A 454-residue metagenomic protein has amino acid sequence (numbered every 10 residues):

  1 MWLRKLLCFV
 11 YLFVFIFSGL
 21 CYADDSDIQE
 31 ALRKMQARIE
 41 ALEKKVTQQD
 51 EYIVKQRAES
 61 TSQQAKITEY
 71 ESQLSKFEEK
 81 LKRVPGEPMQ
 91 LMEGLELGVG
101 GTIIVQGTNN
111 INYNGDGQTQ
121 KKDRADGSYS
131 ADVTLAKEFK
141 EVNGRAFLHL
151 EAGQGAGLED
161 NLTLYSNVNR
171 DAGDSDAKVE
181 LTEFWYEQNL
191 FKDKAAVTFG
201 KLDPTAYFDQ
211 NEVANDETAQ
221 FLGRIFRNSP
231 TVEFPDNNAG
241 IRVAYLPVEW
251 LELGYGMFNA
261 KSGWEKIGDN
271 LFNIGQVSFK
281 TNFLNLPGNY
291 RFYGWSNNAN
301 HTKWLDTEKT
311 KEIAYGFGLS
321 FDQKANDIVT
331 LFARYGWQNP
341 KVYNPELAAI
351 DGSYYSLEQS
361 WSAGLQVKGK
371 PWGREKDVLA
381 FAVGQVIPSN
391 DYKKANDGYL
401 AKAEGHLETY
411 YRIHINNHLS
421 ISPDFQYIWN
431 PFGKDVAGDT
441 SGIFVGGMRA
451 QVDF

Functional and structural regions predicted by a protein language model:
C21-K122, E138-K140: N-terminal periplasmic/intermembrane-space "pro-region" immediately following the signal or transit peptide
R83-L97, A136-F147, F191-K194, W250 (+4 more regions): Short loop/turn motifs that connect adjacent beta-strands in outer-membrane beta-barrel proteins
V99-G107, L148-A152, V197-K201, Y255-N259 (+8 more regions): Transmembrane beta-barrel strands of outer-membrane/channel proteins
Q106-A131, E138-F184, L190, K266-D269 (+3 more regions): Surface-exposed loop and membrane-interface regions of Gram-negative outer-membrane beta-barrel proteins
A131-K137, F184-Q188, F199, I241-Y245 (+6 more regions): Residues on the lipid-exposed face of transmembrane beta-strands in outer-membrane beta-barrel proteins
L158-W185, K192-S278, K393: Surface-exposed coil loops of outer-membrane beta-barrel proteins
G275, F279-K394, G405, T409: Detector for outer-membrane/organellar transmembrane beta-barrel domains, recognizing the amphipathic beta-strand
T440-F454: Outer-membrane beta-barrel "beta-signal"
